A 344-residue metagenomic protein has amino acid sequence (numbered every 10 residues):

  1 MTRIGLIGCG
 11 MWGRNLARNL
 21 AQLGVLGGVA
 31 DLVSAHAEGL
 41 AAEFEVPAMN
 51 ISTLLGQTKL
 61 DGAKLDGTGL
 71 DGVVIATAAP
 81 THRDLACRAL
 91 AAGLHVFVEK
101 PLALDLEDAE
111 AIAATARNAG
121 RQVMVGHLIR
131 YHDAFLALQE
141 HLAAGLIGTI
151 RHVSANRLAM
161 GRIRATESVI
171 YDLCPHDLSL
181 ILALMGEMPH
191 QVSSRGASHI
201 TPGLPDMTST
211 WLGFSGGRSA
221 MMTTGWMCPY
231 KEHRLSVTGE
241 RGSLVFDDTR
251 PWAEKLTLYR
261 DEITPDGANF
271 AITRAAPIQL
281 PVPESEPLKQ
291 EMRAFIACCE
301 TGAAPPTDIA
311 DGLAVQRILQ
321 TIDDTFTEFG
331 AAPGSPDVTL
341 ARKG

Functional and structural regions predicted by a protein language model:
M1-F44: N-terminal Rossmann-like dinucleotide-binding module
L16, V46-A114: Beta-loop-alpha module in the N-terminal Rossmann-like domain of NAD(P)-dependent dehydrogenases, especially those
Q22, A91-G93, A114, N118 (+1 more regions): Residues at the C-terminal ends
G72, H152, S219: Short, Asp-centered acidic motifs that coordinate Mg2+ and/or phosphate in catalytic or ligand-binding sites
G72-I75, A294-G344: C-terminal helix-rich "cap/oligomerization" subdomain common to oxidoreductases
A103-G161: A contiguous active-site-proximal alpha/beta segment in oxidoreductase catalytic domains
G126-D133, A159-Q191, D206, E291 (+1 more regions): Mid-domain beta-loop-alpha active-site segment that forms a flexible, acidic cofactor/metal-binding surface
L178-A253, V282-S285, K289-A303, V338-G344: Contiguous beta-strand/loop segments that form the cofactor/metal-binding neighborhood of enzyme cores
